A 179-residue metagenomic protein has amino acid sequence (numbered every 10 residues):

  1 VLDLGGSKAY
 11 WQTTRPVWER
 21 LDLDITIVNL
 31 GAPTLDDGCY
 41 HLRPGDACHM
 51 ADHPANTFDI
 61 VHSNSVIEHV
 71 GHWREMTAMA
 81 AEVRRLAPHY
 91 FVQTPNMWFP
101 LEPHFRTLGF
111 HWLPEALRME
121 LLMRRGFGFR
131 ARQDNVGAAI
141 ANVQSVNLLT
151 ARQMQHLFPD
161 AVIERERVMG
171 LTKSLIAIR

Functional and structural regions predicted by a protein language model:
V1-F99, A177-R179: Conserved SAM-binding loop
T26-L30, Q155-E166: Low-complexity, intrinsically disordered Gly/Pro/Thr-rich segments
P44, W112, L148: Short aromatic/basic micro-patch
M76, N147, A151, G170-L171: Conserved glycosyltransferase catalytic-site signature
E82, H89-L121: Conserved class I S-adenosyl-L-methionine
R106-Q144: SAM-dependent methyltransferase
I140-V162: Short alpha-helix
I163-R179: Core SAM-dependent methyltransferase catalytic element
